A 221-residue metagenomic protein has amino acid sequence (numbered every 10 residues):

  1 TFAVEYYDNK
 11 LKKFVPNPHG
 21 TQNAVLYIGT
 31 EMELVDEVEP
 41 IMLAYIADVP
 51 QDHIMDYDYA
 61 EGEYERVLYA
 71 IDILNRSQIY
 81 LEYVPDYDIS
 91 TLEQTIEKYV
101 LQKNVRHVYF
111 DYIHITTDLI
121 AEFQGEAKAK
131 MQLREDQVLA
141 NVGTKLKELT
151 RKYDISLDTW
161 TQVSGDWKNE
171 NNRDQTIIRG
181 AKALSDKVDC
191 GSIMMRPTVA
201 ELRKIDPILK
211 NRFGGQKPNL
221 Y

Functional and structural regions predicted by a protein language model:
T1-A3: Glycine-rich phosphate-binding P-loop
N9-N104: Cytosolic-facing regulatory segments adjacent to core modules
F14, G20, Q137-Y221: Phosphate-binding/switch region of NTP-binding enzymes
I28-T30, E82-V84, F110-I113, W160-T161 (+1 more regions): Generic beta-strand/beta-sheet core signal
E33-E39, D88-I89, H114-L119, G165-N169 (+1 more regions): Flexible loop/turn segments at secondary-structure boundaries
L34, V38, E63-R66, A70 (+5 more regions): Helical mechanochemical/support elements of P-loop NTPase systems and associated helical scaffolds
I41-A47, F123-E126, N172-D174, L209: Short secondary-structure boundary/capping segments
Q78-L149: Phosphate-binding/switch loop-helix module in NTP-utilizing enzymes
